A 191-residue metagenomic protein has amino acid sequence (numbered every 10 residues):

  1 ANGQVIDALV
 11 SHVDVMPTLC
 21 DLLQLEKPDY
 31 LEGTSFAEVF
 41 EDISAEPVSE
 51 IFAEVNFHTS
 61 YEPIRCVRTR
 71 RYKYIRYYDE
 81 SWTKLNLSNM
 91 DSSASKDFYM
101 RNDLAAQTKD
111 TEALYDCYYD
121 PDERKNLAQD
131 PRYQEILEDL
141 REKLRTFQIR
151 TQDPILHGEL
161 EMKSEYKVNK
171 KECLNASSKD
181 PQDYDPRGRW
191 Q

Functional and structural regions predicted by a protein language model:
A1-Y30, T34-E46, K125: Substrate-binding rim/cap in mid-to-C-terminal beta-strand-loop elements of soluble/periplasmic
V10-P17, L31-T34, T69, K109-E112 (+4 more regions): A structural signal for well-ordered alpha-helical segments within the folded catalytic domains of diverse enzymes
M16-C20, Q24, A37, I64 (+4 more regions): Non-transmembrane alpha-helical segments in soluble domains of secreted/periplasmic/extracellular proteins
L22-K27, F40-S44, R76, Y118 (+2 more regions): A generic secondary-structure signal for well-formed alpha-helical elements
P47-A53, M162: WW-domain-binding short linear motifs
F57-A128, G158, S164-K170, S178-Q191: C-terminal, low-complexity/hydrophilic appendages and adjacent surface loops of extracellular/periplasmic anionic
P131-K167: A contiguous, mid-protein "functional segment" used to position or interact with cofactors/ions or partner subunits
